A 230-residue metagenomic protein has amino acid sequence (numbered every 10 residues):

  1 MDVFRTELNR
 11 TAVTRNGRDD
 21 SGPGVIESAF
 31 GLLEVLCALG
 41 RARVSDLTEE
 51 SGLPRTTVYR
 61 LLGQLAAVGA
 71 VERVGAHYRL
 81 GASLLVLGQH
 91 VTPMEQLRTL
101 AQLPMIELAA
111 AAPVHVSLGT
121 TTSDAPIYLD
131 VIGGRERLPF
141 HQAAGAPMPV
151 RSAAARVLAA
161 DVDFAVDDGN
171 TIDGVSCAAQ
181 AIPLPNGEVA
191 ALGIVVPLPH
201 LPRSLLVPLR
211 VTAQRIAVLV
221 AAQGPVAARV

Functional and structural regions predicted by a protein language model:
M1-V91, V218: N-terminal helix-turn-helix
L62, L84, M105, L209 (+1 more regions): Short amphipathic alpha-helical/adjacent loop interface patches that line ligand and macromolecule-binding sites
R79-V162: Amphipathic alpha-helical effector-binding/dimerization core of metabolite-sensing transcriptional regulators
L108-A111, G169-G174: Short loop/turn motifs at secondary-structure junctions and domain boundaries
F164-A165, I172-D173, V189-V230: Juxtadomain coupling helices with adjacent low-complexity linkers
I172-I182: A short beta-strand signature within small-molecule sensing/ligand-binding domains used in signal transduction
P183-E188: Flexible loop/coil segments at beta-strand boundaries within sensory signal-transduction domains
